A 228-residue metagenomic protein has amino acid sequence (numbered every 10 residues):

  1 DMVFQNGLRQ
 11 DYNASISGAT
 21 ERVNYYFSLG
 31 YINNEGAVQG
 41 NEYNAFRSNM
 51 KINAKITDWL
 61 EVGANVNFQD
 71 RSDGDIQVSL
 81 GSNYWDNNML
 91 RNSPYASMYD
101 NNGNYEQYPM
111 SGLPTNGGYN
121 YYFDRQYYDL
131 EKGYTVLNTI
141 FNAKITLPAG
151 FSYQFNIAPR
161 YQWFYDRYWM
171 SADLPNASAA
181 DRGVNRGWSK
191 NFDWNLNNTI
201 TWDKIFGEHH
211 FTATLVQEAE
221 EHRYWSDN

Functional and structural regions predicted by a protein language model:
D1, G36-Y43, R47, K51-N138 (+1 more regions): Surface-exposed loop/interface segments of Gram-negative outer-membrane beta-barrel transport/assembly proteins
D1-S15, S28-N41: Short strand-turn segments of transmembrane beta-barrel domains in outer membranes, especially the first one or two
R9, T20-E21, T57, T146-P148 (+1 more regions): Outer-membrane beta-barrel channels and translocator barrels
I16-E21, S171: Short glycine/proline-enriched loop/turn "hinge" motifs that connect secondary-structure elements and lie
E21-Y25, D166: Short coil-to-beta-strand
Y26-S28, G63: Periplasmic plug
